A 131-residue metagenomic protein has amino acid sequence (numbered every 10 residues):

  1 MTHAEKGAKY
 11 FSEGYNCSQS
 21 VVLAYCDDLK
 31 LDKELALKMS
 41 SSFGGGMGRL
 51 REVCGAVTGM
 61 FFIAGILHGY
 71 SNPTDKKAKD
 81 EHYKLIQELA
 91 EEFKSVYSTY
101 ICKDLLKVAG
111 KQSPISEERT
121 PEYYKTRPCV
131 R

Functional and structural regions predicted by a protein language model:
M1-L29: Active-site-proximal helix-loop elements at catalytic-domain edges
E5-S12, G44-R51, E122-R127: A short glycine/serine-rich beta->alpha loop
C17, C54, C102: Short cysteine clusters
D28-K38, A64-E88: Phosphate-handling active-site elements
R51, T74-A78, F93-K94: RNase III-family endoribonuclease catalytic core
R51-F62: Conserved phosphate/anionic-ligand binding catalytic regions in large, soluble enzymes, centered on
Y83-R131: C-terminal binding/interaction regions
